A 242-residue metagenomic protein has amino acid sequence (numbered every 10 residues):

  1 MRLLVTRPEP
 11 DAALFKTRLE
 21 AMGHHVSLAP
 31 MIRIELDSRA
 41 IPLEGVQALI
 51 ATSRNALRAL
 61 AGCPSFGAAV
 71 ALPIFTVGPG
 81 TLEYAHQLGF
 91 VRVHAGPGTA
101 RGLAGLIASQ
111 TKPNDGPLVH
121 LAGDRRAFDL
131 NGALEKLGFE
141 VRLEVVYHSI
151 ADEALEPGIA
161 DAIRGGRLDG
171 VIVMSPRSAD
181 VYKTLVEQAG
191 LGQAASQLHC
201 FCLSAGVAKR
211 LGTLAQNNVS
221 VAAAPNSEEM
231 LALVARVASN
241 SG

Functional and structural regions predicted by a protein language model:
M1-G242: Signature of uroporphyrinogen-III synthase
